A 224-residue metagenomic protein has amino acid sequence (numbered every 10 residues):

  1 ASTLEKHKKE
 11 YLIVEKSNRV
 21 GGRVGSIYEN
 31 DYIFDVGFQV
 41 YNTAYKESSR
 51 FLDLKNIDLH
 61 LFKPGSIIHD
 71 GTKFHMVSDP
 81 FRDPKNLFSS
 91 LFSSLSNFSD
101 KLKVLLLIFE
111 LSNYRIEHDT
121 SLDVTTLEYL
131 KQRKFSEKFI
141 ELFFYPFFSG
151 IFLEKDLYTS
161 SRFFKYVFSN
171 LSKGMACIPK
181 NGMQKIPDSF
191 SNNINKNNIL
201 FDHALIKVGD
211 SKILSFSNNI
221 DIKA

Functional and structural regions predicted by a protein language model:
T3-E10, F190-K196: A short, Lys/Arg-enriched amphipathic alpha-helix followed by its capping loop at the start of a domain
E5-E29: Glycine-rich FAD pyrophosphate-binding loop
E10, Y32-I33, D58, N197-L200: Conserved beta-strand segments of alpha/beta enzyme cores
R23, S160, M183: Conserved donor sugar-nucleotide recognition element shared by glycan-biosynthetic enzymes
S26, N30-K63: Conserved FAD-binding subdomain of flavin-dependent enzymes
Q39-K46, H118-V124, R133, S169-S191: Short beta-strand to alpha-helix junction loop
S49-D53, D58-L157, N170-K173: Mobile amphipathic helical/loop "lid" adjacent to a hydrophobic cofactor/ligand pocket
F163-K212, F216-N218, I222: Helical element adjacent to the flavin cofactor pocket in flavoenzyme catalytic cores
